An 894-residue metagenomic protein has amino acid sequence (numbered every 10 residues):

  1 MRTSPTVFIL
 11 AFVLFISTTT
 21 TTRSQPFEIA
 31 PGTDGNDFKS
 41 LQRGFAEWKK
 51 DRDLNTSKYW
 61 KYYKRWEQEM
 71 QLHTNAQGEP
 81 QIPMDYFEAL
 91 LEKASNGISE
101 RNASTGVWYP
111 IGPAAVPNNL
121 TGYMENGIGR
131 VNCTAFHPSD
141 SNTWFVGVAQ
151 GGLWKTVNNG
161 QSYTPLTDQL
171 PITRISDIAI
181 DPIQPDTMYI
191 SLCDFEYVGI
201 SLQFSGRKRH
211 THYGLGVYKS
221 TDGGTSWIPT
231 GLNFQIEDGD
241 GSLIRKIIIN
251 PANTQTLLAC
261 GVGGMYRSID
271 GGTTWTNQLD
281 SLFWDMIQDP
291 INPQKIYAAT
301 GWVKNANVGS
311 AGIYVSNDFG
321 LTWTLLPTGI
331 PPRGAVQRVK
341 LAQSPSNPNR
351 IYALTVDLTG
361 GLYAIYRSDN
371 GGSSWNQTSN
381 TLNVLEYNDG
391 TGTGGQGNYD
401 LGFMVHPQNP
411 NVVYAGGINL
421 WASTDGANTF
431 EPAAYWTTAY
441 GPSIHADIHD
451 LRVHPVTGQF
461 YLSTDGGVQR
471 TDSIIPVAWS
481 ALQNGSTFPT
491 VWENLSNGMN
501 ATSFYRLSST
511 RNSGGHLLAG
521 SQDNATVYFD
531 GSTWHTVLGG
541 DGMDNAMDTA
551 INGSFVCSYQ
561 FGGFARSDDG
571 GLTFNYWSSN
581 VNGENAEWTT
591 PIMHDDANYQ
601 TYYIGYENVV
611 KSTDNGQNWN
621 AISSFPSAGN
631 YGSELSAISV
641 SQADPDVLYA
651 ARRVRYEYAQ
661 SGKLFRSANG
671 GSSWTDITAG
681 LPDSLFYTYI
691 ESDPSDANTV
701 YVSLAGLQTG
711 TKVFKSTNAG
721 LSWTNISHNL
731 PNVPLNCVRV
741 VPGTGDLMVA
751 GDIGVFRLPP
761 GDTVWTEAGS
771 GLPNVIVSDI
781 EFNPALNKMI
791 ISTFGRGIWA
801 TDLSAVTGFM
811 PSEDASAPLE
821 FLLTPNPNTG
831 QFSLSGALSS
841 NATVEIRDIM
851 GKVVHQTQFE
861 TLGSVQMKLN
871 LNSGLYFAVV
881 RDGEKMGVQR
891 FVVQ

Functional and structural regions predicted by a protein language model:
M1-I29, M810-S812: Bacterial Sec-dependent N-terminal signal peptides
T6-I9, L14, T21, V262 (+3 more regions): Compositionally biased non-globular segments, especially hydrophobic aliphatic-rich helices of signal peptides
L10, N102-V107, I128, D814-L819 (+1 more regions): A short, polar/charged loop/turn motif at coil->beta-strand junctions and beta-hairpin connectors
P26-A805: Beta-propeller blade termini and top-face loops
D802-P818: Low-complexity, Pro/Thr/Ser/Gly/Ala-rich linker/spacer regions in secreted, extracellular modular proteins
E813-Q894: C-terminal outer-membrane/trafficking sorting elements
